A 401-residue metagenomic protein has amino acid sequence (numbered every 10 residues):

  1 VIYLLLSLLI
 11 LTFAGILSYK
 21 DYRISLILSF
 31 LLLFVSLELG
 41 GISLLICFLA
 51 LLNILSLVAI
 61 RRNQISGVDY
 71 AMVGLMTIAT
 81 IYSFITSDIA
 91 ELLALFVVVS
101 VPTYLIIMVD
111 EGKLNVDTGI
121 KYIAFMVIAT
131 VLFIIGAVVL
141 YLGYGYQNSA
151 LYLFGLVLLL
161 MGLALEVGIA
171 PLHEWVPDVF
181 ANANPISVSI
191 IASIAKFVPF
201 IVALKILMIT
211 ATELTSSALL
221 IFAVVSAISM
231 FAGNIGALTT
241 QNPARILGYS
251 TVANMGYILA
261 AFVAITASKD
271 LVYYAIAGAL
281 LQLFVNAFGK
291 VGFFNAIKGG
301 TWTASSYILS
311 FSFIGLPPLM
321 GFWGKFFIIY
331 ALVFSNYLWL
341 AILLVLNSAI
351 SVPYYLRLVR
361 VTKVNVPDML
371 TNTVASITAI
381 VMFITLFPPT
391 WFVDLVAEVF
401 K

Functional and structural regions predicted by a protein language model:
V1-K401: Alpha-helical transmembrane segments of multi-pass membrane proteins predominantly involved in bioenergetics
